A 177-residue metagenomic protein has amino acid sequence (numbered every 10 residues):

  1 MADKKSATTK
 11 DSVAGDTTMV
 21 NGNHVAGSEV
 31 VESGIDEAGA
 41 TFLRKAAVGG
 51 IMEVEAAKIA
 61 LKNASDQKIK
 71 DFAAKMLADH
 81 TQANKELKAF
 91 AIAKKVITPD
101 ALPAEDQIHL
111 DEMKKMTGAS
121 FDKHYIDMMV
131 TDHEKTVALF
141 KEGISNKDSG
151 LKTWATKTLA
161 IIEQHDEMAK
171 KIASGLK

Functional and structural regions predicted by a protein language model:
M1-K177: His/Met- and acidic-residue-enriched segments that coordinate or traffic transition-metal cofactors and support
